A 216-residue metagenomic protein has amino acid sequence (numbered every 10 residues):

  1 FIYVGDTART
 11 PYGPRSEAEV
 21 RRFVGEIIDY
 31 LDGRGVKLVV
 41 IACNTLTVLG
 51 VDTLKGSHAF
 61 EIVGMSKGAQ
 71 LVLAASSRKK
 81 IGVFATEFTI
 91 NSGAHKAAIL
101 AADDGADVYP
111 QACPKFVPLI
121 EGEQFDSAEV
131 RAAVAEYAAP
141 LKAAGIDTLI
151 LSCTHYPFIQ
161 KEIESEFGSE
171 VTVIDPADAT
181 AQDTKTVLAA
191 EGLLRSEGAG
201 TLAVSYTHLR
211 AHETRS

Functional and structural regions predicted by a protein language model:
F1-I27, F84, T89-E123: N-terminal glycine-rich anion-binding loop in soluble enzyme alpha/beta folds
F1-Y3, F60-K67, G105-P110, E170-A177 (+1 more regions): Short hydrophobic/aromatic-enriched beta-strand-loop microsegments
R22-G35, A139-A144: A short, N-terminal amphipathic alpha-helix
K37-A42, G82, D147-C153: Periplasmic-binding protein-like
V40, L46-K79, F84: Glycine/small-residue-rich loop that forms an oxyanion/phosphate-binding "nest" at active or ligand-binding sites
Q70, P114, P118, I174-E191: Short, flexible loop segments at boundaries between secondary-structure elements
A106-E166: Active-site rim beta-loop-alpha module in soluble metabolic enzymes
T207-T214: Conserved small/polar residues in nucleotide/adenosyl-binding loops
